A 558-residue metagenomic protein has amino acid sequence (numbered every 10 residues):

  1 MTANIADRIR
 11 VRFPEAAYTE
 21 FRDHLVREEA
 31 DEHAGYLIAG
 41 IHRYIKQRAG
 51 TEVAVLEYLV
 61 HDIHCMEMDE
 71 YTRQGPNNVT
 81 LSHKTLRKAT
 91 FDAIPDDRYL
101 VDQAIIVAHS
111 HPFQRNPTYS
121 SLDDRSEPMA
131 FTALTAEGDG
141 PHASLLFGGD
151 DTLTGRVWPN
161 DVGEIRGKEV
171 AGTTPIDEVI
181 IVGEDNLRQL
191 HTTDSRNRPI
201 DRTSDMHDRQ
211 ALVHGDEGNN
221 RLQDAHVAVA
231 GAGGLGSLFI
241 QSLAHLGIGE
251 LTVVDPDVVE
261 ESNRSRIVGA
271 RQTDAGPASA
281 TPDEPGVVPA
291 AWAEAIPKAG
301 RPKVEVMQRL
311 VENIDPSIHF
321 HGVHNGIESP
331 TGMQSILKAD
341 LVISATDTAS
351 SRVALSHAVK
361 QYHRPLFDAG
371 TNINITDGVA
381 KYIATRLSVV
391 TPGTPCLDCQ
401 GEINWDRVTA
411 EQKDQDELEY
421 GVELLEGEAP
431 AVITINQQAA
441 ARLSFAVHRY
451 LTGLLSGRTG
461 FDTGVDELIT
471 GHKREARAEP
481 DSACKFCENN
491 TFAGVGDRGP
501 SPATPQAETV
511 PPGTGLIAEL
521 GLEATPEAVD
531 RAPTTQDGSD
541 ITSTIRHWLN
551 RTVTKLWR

Functional and structural regions predicted by a protein language model:
M1-I106, P112-Q189: Conserved beta-strand-loop surface patch within small alpha/beta domains used for substrate/adaptor or ligand engagement
P112, P256-V258, T371-N372: Short, ordered loop/turn segments at secondary-structure junctions
D139-H142, I318, Y362-R364: A short helix->loop->beta-strand "cap" motif at the edges of active sites that frequently abuts
T152-D161, P175, G183, L187-T203 (+2 more regions): Glycine-rich phosphate/adenylate-binding loop
R202-Q210: N-terminal pre-Walker A segment at the start of P-loop NTPase domains
G215-E260: Glycine-rich adenosine-cofactor-binding loop
E250-D315: Glycine-rich phosphate-binding loop and adjoining beta1-alpha1-beta2 segment of Rossmann-like nucleotide-binding folds
I296-L341, T346-R352: A structured beta-alpha segment of the ubiquitous adenosine-cofactor-binding alpha/beta core
